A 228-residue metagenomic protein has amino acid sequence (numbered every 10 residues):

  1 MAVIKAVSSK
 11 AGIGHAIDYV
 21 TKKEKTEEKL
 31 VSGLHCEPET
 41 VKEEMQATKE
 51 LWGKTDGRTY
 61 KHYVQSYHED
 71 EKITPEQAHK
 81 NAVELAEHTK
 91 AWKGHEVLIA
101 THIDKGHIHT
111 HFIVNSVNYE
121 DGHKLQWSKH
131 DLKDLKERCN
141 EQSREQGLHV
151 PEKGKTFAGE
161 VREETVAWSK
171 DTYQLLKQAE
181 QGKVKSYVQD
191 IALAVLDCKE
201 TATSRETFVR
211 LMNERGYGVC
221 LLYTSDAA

Functional and structural regions predicted by a protein language model:
M1-S225: N-terminal nicking endonuclease/strand-transfer module with a His-rich metal-binding environment and a catalytic Tyr
